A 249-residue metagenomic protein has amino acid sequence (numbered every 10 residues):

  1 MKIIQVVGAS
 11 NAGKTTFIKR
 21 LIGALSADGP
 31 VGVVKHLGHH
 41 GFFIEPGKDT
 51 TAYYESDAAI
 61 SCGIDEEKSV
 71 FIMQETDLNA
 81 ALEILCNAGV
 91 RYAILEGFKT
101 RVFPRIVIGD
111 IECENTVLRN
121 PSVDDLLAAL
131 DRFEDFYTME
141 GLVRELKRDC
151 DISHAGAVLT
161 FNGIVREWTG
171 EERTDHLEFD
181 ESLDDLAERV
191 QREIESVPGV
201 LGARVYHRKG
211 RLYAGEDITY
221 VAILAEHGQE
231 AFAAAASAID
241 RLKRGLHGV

Functional and structural regions predicted by a protein language model:
M1-H39, L159: Walker A (P-loop) phosphate-binding motif
V7, A12, E55, L127-D217 (+1 more regions): N-terminal, polar/charged subdomain of small-to-medium soluble alpha/beta proteins
I22-Q74: N-terminal phosphate/diphosphate-binding loop that engages ATP/GTP or pyrophosphate donors across diverse enzyme folds
D28-G29, A58, A88-A93, V200: Short, high-confidence coil segments that cap the C-terminus of an alpha-helix and link into the following beta-strand
H39, K68, F98-T100, I111 (+2 more regions): Short glycine-rich anion-binding loops that position phosphate/pyrophosphate groups of nucleotides and phosphorylated
D65, E96, H207: Short loop/edge segments at beta-strand edges and connector loops that shape dinucleotide/nucleotide cofactor-binding
K68-I108: Glycine-rich phosphate-binding loop used to anchor ATP phosphates in small-molecule kinases, encompassing both
R91-G141: Phosphate/Mg2+-binding loops and adjacent switch elements in nucleotide/diphosphate-handling enzyme cores
